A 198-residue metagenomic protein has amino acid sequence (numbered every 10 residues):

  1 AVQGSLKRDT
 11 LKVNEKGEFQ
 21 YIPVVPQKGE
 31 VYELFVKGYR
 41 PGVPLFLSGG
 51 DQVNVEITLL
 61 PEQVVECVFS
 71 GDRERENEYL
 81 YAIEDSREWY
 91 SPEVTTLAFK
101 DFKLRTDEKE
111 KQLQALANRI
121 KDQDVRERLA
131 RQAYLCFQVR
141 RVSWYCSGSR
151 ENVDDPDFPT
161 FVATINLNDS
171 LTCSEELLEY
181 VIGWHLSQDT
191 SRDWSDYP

Functional and structural regions predicted by a protein language model:
A1-L129, S143-W144: A non-transmembrane, solvent-exposed segment enriched in polar/low-complexity residues
S70, E74, D155-P156, L171: Serine-centered coil/turn micro-motif
F102, T106, E151, S170-L171: Intrinsic-disorder-associated interaction segments
R131-V142: Non-membrane alpha-helical segments in proteins
R140-N152: Amphipathic alpha-helical coiled-coil segments
R150-N166, D193-P198: Alpha-helical repeat scaffolds
L171-P198: Long, charge-rich alpha-helical interaction segments
